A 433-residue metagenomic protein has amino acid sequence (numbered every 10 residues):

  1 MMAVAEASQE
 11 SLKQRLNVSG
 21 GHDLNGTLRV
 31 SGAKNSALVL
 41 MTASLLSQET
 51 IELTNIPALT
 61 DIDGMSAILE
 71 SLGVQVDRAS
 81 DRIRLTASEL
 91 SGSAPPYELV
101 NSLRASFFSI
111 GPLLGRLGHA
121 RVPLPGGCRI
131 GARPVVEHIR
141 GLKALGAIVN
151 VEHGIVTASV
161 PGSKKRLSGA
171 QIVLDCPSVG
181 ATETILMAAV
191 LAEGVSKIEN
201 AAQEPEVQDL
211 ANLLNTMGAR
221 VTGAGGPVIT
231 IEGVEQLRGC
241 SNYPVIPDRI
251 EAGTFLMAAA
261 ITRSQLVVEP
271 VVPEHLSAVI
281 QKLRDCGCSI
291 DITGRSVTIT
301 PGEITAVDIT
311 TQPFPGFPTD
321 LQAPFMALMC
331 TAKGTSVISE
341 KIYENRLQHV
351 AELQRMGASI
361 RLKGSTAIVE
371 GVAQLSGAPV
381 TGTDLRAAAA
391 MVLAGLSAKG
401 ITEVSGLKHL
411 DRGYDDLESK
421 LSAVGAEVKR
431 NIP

Functional and structural regions predicted by a protein language model:
M1-P433: Short, structured segments at the rim of ligand-binding sites
